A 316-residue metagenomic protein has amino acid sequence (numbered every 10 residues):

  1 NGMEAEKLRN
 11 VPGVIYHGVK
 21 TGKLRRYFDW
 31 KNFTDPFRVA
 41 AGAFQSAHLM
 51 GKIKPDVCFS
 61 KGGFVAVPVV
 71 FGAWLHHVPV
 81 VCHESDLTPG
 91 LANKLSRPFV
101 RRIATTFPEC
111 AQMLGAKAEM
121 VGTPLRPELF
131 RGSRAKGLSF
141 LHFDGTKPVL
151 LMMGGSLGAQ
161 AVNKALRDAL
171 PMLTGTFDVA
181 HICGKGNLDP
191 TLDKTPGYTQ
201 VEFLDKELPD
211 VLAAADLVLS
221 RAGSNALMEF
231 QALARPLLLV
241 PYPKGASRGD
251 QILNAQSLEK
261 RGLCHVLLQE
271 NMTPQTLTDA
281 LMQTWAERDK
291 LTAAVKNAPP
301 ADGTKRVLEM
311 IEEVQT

Functional and structural regions predicted by a protein language model:
N1-R38, V121, E270: Conserved nucleotide-sugar phosphate-binding/catalytic loop shared by glycosyltransferases and other
G2-E6, P55-H76: An aromatic- and histidine-rich active-site surface loop
G2-P12, R134-K136, L141-S220, I252-Q256 (+2 more regions): Donor-nucleotide binding loops and adjacent catalytic segments primarily of GT-B fold Leloir glycosyltransferases
M3, V14-I15, W74-A135: Active-site-proximal region of nucleotide-activated glycan assembly enzymes, centered on histidine/acidic-rich loops
F28-V57, L75: An amphipathic, basic-hydrophobic alpha-helix
P55-V57, A213-M228, R235-P236: Acidic donor-binding loop of glycosyltransferase active sites
D289-A301: A short, well-ordered alpha-helix in the C-terminal region of glycosyltransferases
A301-T316: C-terminal alpha-helical cap of glycosyltransferases
